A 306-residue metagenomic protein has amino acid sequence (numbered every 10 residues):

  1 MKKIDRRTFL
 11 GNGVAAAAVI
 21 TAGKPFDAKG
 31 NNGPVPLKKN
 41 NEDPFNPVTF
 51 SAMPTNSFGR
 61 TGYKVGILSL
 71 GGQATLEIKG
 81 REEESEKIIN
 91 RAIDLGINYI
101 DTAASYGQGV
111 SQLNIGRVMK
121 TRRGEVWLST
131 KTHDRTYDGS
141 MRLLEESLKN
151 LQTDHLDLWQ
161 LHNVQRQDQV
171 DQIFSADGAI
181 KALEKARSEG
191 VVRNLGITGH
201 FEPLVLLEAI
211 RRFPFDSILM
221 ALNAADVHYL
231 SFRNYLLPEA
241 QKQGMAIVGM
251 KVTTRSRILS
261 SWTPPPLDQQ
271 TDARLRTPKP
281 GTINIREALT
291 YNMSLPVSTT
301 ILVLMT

Functional and structural regions predicted by a protein language model:
M1-A17: N-terminal secretory signal peptides and thylakoid transit peptides that target proteins across membranes
G23-L68: C-terminal segment of N-terminal export signals and the immediately downstream linker at the start of the mature
F45, V164-T306: Beta/alpha (TIM)-barrel catalytic core signal, keyed to glycine-rich beta->alpha loops juxtaposed to Asp/Glu that bind
F58, L70, I100, I115 (+4 more regions): Conserved, mostly hydrophobic/aromatic
T61-L76, Q160-N163: N-terminal small/glycine-rich loop or linker at the start of catalytic domains across soluble metabolic enzymes
S69, Y99-D101, D157-Q160, G196 (+2 more regions): Conserved beta-strand positions in the central sheet of alpha/beta enzyme cores
S111-K120, S140-Q152, V170-D177, F201-P214: Distinct, well-ordered alpha-helical segments
G116-S129, K181-K185: Alpha-helix-loop-beta-strand connector modules within alpha/beta enzyme cores
